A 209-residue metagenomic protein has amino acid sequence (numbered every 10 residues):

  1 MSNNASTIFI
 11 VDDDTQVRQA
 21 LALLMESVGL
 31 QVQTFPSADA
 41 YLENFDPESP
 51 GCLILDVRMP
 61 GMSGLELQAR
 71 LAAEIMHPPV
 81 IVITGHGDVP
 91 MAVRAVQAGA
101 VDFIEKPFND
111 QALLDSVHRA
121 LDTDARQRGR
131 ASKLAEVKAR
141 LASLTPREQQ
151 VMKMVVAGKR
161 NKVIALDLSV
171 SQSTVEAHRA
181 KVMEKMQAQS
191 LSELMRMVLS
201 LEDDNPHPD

Functional and structural regions predicted by a protein language model:
S2-V17, L21-M25, A38, L53 (+1 more regions): Conserved acidic segment of CheY-like receiver
T34-C52: Acidic, metal-coordinating helix/loop segments flanking the phosphotransfer/catalytic sites of two-component signaling
P36-S37, S63-L67: Acidic catalytic/metal-coordinating carboxylates
D56, T84: Active-site residues of response regulator receiver
M59: Receiver (REC) domain active-site loop signature in two-component systems and cognate sites in sensor histidine kinases
D88-P90, I104, F108-V117: C-terminal output helix
A180-D209: Basic, Lys/Arg-enriched C-terminal extension of HTH/homeodomain DNA-binding domains
